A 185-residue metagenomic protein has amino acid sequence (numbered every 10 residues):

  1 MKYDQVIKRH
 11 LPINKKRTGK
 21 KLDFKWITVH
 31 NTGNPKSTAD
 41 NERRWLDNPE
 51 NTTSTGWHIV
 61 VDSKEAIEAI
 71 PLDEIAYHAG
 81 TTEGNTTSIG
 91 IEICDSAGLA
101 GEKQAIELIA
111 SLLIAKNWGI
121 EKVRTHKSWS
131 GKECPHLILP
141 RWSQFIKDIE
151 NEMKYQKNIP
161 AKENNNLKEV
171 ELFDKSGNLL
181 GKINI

Functional and structural regions predicted by a protein language model:
M1-L11, K15-K25, I93-S176: Basic/polar, cationic surfaces and motifs that engage anionic cell-wall and phosphate/carboxylate ligands
M1-N85, I138, K147: N-terminal catalytic cores of peptidoglycan-degrading enzymes
T32-G33, G84-S96, S128: Cell-envelope and extracellular/periplasmic
V60-D62, G90, R124: Generic enzyme active-site microenvironment
K64, G177-N178: Glycine-centered tight beta-turn/hairpin loop motif at sheet-sheet or coil-to-beta transitions
L180-N184: Short, low-complexity, Pro/Ser/Thr/Gly-rich segments in the mature regions of secreted, periplasmic
